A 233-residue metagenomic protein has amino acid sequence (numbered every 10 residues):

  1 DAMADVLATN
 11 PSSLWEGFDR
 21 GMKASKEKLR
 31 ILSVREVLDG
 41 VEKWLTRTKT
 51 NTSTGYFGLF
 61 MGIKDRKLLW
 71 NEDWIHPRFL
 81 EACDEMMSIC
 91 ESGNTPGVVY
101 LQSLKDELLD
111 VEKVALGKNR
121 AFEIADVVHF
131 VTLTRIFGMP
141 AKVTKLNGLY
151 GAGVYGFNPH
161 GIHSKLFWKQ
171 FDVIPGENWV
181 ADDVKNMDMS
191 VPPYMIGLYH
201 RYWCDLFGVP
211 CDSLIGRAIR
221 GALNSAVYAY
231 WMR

Functional and structural regions predicted by a protein language model:
D1-R233: Viral RNA-dependent RNA polymerase
